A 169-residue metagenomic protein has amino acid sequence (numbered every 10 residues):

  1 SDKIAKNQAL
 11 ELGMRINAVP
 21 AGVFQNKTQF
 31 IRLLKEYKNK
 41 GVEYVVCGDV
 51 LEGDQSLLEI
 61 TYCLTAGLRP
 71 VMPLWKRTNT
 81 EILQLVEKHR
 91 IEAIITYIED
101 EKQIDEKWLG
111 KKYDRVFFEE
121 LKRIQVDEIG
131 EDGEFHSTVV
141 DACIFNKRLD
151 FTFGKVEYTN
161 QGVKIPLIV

Functional and structural regions predicted by a protein language model:
S1-I95: ATP-dependent adenylation/nucleotidyltransferase module used to activate substrates
E11-G13, M72-W75, I98-E101, L121-Q125 (+1 more regions): Short, surface-exposed, polar/charged, turn-prone segments marking secondary-structure boundaries
R32-L33, Y37, A142-C143, I168: Extended interaction regions within the primary functional domain
P70, A93, T138-V140, I165: Generic structural hydrophobic/aromatic packing signal, biased to beta-strands
K88, G133, Y158-N160: A generic structural signal for short, non-catalytic loop/turn and secondary-structure boundary residues
T96-G154: A conserved mid-domain beta-alpha-beta active-site/ligand-binding segment of alpha/beta enzyme cores
F151-V169: C-terminal accessory domains and tails appended to enzymatic cores
